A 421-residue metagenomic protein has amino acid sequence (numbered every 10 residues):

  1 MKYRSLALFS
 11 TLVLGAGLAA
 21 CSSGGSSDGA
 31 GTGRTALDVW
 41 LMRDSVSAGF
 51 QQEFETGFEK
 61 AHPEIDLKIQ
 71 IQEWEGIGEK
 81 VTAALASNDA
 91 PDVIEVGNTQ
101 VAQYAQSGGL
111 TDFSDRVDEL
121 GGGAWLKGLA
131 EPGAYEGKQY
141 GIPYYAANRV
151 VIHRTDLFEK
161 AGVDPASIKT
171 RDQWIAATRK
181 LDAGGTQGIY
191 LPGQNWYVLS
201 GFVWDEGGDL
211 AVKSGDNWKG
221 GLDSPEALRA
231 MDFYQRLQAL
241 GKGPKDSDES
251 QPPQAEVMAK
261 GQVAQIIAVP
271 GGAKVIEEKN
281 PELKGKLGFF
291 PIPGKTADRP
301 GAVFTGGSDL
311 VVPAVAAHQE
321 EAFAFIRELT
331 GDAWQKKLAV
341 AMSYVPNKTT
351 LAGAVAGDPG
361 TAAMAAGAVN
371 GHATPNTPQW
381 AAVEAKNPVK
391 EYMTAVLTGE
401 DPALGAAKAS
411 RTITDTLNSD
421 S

Functional and structural regions predicted by a protein language model:
T56, K60, A161, D232 (+3 more regions): Extracytoplasmic/periplasmic substrate-recognition and gating elements
G57-W125, K160-G162, V257, G261-Q265 (+1 more regions): Extracytoplasmic "Venus flytrap"/periplasmic binding protein-like
P91-D92, G121-L157, Q187-G188, R299-A302 (+1 more regions): A structural signal for short loop-to-beta-strand junctions that line the ligand-binding cleft of periplasmic/secreted
N98-R149, F202, G288-F290, A356-G360: Hinge/lid segment of periplasmic solute-binding proteins
E136, Y140-Y144, R149, Q173-G220 (+2 more regions): Extracytoplasmic/periplasmic solute-binding protein
E159-K160, A239, V369-S421: Conserved C-terminal helix/tail region of periplasmic/extracytoplasmic solute-binding proteins
T178-R179, N217-S247: Glycine-centered hinge/linker elements that transmit conformational signals in sensory and ligand-binding systems
F290-P291, A339-N387, A395: Long, aromatic- and glycine/proline-rich binding clefts that accommodate carbohydrate-like moieties
